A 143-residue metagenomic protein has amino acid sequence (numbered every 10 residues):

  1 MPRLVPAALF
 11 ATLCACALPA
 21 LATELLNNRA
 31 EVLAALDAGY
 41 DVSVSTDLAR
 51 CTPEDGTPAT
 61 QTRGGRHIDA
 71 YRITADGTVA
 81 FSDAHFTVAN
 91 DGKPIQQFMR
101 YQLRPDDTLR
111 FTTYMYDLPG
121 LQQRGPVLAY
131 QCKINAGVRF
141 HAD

Functional and structural regions predicted by a protein language model:
M1-L9: Bacterial N-terminal signal peptides that target proteins for export
V5, G65-I68, Q102: Small/flexible residues
F10-T12, D47, L128: Secretory pathway export signals and precursors
T23-A89, Q123-G125, H141-D143: N-terminal secretory signal peptides
D83-A142: Acidic, glycine-rich flexible loop segments
